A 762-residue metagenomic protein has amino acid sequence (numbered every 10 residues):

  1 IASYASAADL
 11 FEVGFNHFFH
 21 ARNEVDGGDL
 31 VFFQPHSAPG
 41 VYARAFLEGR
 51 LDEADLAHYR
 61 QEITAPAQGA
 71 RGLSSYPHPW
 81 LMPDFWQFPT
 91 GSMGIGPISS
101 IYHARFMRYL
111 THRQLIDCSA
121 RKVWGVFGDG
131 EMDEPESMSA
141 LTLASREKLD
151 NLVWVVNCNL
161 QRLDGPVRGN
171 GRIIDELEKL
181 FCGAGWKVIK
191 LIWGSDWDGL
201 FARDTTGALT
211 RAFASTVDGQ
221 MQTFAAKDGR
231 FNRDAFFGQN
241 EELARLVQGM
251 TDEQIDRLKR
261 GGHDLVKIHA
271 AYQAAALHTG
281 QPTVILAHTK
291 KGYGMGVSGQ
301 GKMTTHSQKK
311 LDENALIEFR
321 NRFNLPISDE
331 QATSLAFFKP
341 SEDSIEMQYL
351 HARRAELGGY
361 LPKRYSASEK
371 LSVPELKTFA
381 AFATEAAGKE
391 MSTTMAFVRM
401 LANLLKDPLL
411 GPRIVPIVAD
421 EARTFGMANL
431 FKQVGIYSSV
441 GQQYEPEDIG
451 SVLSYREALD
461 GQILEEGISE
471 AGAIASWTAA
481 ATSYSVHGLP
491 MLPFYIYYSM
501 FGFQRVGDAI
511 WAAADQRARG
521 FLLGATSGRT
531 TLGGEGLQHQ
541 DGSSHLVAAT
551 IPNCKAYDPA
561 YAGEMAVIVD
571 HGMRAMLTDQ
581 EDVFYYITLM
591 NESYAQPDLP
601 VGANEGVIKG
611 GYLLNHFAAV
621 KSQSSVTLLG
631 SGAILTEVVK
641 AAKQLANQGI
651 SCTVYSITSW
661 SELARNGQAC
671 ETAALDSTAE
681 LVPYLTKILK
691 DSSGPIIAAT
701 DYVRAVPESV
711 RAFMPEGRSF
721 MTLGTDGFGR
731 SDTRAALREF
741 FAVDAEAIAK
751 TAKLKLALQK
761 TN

Functional and structural regions predicted by a protein language model:
I1-A5, F15, D29, P35-A38 (+10 more regions): Conserved internal helical-beta-strand scaffold that buttresses enzyme catalytic cores
I1-E147, N170-G171, M427-L430, Y437 (+2 more regions): Cofactor-binding active-site loop characterized by glycine-rich and histidine/acidic residues
R22, S344-R519, Q580-E581, G602-S624 (+5 more regions): Non-catalytic terminal/interface segments that mediate subunit docking, oligomerization, and allosteric communication
G28-V31, W86-T90, I116-E134, L152-V153 (+4 more regions): A short, small-residue-rich loop immediately preceding and capping a beta-strand
T64-P89, I95, Y109-A120, M138-P340 (+7 more regions): Thiamine diphosphate
M107-D117, T482-G502, F521, K555 (+3 more regions): Glycine-rich phosphate/pyrophosphate-binding loops and their adjacent beta-strand/loop elements at enzyme active sites
G125-V126, M132, D508-R529, G534: A structural-propensity feature for long, helix-poor, extended segments
G128-E131, C158, T289, E421 (+2 more regions): Active-site metal-binding loops of divalent metal-dependent hydrolases
